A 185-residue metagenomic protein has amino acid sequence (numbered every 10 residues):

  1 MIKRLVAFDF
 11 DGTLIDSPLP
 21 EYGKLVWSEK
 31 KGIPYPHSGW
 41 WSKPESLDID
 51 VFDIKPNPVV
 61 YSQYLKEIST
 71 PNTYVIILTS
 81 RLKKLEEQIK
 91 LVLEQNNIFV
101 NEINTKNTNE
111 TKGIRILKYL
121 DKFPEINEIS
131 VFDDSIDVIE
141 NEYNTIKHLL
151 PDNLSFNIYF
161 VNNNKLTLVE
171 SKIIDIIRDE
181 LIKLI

Functional and structural regions predicted by a protein language model:
I2-E110: Alpha-helical substrate-recognition element adjacent to the catalytic core
R4, K112-E142: Conserved Lys-Pro-Asp/Glu-containing loop-to-beta segment of HAD-superfamily phosphomonoesterases, centered on
T13-L14, K83, S135-D137, K165: Solvent-exposed loop/turn segments at secondary-structure junctions within structured extracellular/periplasmic domains
Y74, E128, N157: Residues at the starts of beta-strands that form the adenosine-phosphate
L91-I98, L117-P124, Y143-N153: Short, surface-exposed basic-aromatic patches at helix termini and helix-loop junctions that form
T108-I114, N164-V169: A short acidic, often aromatic-flanked loop/helix-cap motif at beta-alpha or helix-coil junctions that lines enzyme
I136-I185: Asp-based, Mg2+/Mn2+-dependent phosphohydrolase catalytic module
